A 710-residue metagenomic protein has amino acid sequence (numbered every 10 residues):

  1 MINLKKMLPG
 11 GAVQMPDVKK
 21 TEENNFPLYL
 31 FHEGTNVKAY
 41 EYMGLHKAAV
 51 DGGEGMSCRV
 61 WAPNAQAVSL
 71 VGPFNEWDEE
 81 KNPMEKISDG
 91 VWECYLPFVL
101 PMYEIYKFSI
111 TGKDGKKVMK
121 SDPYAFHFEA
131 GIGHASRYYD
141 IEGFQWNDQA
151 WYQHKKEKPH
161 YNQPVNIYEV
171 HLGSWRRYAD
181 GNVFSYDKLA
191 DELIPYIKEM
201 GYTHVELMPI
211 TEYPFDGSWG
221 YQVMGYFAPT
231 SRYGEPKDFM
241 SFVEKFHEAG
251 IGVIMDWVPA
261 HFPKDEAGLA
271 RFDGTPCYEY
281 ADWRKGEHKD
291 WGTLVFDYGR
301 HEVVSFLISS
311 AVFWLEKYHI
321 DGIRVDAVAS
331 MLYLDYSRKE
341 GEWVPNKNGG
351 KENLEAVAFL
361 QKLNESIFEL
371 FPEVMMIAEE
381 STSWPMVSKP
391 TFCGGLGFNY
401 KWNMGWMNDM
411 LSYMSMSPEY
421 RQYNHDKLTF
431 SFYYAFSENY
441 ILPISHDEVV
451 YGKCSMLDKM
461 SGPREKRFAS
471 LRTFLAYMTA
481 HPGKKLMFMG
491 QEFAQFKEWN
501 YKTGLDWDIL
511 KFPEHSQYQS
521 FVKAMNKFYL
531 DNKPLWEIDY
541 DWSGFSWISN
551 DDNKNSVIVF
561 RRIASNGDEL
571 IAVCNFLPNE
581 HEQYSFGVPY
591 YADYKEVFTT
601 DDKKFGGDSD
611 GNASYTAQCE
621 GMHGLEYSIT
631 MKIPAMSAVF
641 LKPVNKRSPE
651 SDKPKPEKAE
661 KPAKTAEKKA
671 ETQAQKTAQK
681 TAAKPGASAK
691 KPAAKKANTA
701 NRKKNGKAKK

Functional and structural regions predicted by a protein language model:
M1-G53, S57, E85-E169, S174-G181 (+3 more regions): The feature marks proteins involved in alpha-glucan
V60, V170, I197, L207 (+13 more regions): Conserved, mostly hydrophobic/aromatic
W61-V68, P589-A592: Short proline/glycine-enriched turn/loop motifs at strand-loop junctions of beta-rich domains
P101-I105, A613-E650: C-terminal beta-strand-rich structural cap/linker in extracellular carbohydrate-active enzymes
E129, Q149-P164, H171-E352: Substrate-binding/active-site clefts of carbohydrate-active enzymes
H319-D321, Y336-K502, I509, L530-F586 (+2 more regions): Conserved alpha/beta catalytic core and glycan-binding cleft of carbohydrate-active enzymes
E514-L535: Catalytic cores of secreted or luminal carbohydrate-active enzymes
K655-A708: Low-complexity, polybasic segments enriched for Lys interleaved with small residues
